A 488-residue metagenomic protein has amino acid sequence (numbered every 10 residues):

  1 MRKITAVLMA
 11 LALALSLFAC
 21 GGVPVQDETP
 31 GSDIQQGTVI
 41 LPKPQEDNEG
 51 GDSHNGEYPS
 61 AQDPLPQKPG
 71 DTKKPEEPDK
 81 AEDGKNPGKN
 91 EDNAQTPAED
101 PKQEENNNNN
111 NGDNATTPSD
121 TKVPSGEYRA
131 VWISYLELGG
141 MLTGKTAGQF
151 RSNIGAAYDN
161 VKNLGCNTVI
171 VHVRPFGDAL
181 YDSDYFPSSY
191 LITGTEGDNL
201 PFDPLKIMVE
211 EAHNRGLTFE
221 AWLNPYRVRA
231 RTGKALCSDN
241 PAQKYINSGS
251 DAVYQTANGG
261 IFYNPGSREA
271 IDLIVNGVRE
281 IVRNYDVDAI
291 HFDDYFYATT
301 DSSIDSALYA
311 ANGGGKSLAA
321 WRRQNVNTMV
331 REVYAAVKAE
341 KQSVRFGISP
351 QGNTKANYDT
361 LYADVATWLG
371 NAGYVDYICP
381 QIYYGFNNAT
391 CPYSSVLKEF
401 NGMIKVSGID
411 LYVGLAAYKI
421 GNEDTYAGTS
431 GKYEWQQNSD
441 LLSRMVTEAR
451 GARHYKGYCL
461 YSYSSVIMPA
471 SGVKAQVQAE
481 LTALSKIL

Functional and structural regions predicted by a protein language model:
S16-A19: C-terminal motif of bacterial Sec signal peptides marking the signal peptidase cleavage site
E28-K122: Ser/Thr/Gly/Pro-rich low-complexity, disordered linker/stalk segments of secreted and cell-surface proteins
K122-R151, E220-A221, Y226-N284, T429-E434: Active-site-adjacent "subsite" loops/lids of carbohydrate-active enzymes
K145-L164, L191-R215, N276, Q324-M329: Aromatic- and glycine-enriched glycan-recognition loops and surfaces that form the carbohydrate-binding subsites
F150, N167, K206, A242 (+2 more regions): Polysaccharide-binding and catalytic clefts of secreted carbohydrate-active enzymes
S152-A179, N284-A289, G373-Y377, Y455-K456: Catalytic domains of carbohydrate-active enzymes, especially glycoside hydrolases
L164-L200: Aromatic-lined carbohydrate-binding/catalytic grooves of carbohydrate-active enzymes
A372-P392, E399-L488: Substrate-binding cleft of secreted/luminal carbohydrate-active enzymes
